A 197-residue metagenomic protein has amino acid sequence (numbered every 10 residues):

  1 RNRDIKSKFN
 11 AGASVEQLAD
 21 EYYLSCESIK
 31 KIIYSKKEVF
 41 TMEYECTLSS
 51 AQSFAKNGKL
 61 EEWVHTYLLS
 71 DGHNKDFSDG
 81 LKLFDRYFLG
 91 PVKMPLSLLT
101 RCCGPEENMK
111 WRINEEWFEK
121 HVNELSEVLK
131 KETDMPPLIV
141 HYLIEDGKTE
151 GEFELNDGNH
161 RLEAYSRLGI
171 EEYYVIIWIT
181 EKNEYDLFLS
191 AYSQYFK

Functional and structural regions predicted by a protein language model:
R1-A13: Short, amphipathic alpha-helical "recognition" segments used to contact nucleic acids or chromatin
F9, I33-K36: DNA major-groove recognition helix of helix-turn-helix
S14-Y23: Short alpha-helical "recognition helix" segments of helix-turn-helix
E27: Key DNA-contact positions within bacterial/archaeal DNA-binding proteins
T41-D79: N-terminal extension/subdomain marker
T41-E43, L83-E154, S166: Short alpha-helix boundary/capping and kink motifs at helix termini
A55-K56, D134-F196: A short, basic-hydrophobic beta/loop patch
